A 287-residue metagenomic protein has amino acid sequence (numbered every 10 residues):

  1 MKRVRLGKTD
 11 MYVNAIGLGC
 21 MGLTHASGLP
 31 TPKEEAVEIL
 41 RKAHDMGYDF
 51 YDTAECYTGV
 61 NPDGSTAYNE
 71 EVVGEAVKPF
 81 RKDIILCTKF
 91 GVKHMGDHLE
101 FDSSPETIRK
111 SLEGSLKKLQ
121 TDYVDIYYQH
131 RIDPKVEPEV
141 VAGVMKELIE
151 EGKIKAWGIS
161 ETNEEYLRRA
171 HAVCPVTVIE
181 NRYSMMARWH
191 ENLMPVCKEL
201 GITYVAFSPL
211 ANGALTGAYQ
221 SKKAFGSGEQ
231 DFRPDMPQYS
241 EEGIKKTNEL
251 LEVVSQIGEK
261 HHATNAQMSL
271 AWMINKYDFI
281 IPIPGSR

Functional and structural regions predicted by a protein language model:
M1-I84: N-terminal binding-site loop/beta-alpha segment at the start of enzyme catalytic domains that lines or forms
R3, I132-R287: Beta/alpha (TIM)-barrel catalytic core signal, keyed to glycine-rich beta->alpha loops juxtaposed to Asp/Glu that bind
L6, L18, A36, Y51 (+11 more regions): Conserved, mostly hydrophobic/aromatic
P30-A43, S104-L119, N163-R168: Short, acidic/polar
T31-E35, N61-Y68, V72, L99-T107 (+2 more regions): Alpha-helix N-cap and loop-to-helix initiation/capping positions
D45, G74-I85, L116-Q120, I149 (+1 more regions): Acidic (Asp/Glu)-rich catalytic clusters
C56-Y57, P79-P105: Structural motif corresponding to the early beta-alpha repeats
M95-Y128, R182, M186: Active-site gating/metal-coordination segments in enzymes
